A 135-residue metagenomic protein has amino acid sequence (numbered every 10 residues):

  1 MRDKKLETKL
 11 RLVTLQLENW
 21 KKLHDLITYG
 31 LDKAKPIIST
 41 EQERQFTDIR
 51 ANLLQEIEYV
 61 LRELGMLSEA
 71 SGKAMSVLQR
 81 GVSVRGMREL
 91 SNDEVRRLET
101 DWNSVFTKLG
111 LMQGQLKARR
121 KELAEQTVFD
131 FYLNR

Functional and structural regions predicted by a protein language model:
M1-R135: Conserved non-transmembrane functional hotspots
